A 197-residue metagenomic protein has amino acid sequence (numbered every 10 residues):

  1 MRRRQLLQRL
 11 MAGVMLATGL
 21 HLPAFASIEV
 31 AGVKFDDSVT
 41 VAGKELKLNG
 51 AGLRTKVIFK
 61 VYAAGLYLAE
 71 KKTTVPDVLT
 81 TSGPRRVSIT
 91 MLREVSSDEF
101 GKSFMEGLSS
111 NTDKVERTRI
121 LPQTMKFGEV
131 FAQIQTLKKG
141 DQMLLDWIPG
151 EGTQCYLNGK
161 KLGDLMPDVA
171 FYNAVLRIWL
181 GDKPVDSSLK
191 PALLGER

Functional and structural regions predicted by a protein language model:
R3-M11: N-terminal export leaders
M11-H21: Bacterial N-terminal signal peptides
L22-A26: Sec/Tat signal peptide C-region and signal peptidase I cleavage site
S27-T81: N-terminal structural module
K72-G150: Mid-length scaffold segments of soluble, non-membrane domains
L157-G159: Short strand-turn-strand beta-turns centered on an Asx-Gly dipeptide
L162-L189: Flexible glycine-rich active-site/ligand-binding loops centered on an Asp-His dyad
S187-R197: Cysteine/selenocysteine-centered motifs that mediate thiol-based redox chemistry or coordinate metal-sulfur cofactors
